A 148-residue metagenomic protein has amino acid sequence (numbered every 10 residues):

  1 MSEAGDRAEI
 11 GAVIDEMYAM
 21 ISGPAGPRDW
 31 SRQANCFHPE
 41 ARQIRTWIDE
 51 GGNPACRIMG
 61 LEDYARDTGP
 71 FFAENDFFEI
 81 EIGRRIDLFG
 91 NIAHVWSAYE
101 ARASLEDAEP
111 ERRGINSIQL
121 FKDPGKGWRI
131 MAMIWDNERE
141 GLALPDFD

Functional and structural regions predicted by a protein language model:
M1-P39, D148: Short, low-complexity N-terminal intrinsically disordered segments enriched in polar/charged residues
I21, F37, Y99-A101, I134-N137: Short beta-strand segments enriched in hydrophobic/aromatic residues within well-folded beta-rich domains
F37-T46, E50: Early exported N-terminus immediately downstream of N-terminal targeting peptides
R42-Q43, A55-E106: Surface-exposed, charged secondary-structure patches
G51-N53, A103-L105, N137-L142: A short local loop/turn or secondary-structure capping micro-motif enriched for an aromatic residue
Y64-R66, R112, P145: Non-catalytic cap/lid and distal C-terminal segments of serine-dependent acyl enzymes
H94, R113-L144: Short beta-strand edge/turn micro-motifs at domain boundaries
A108-P110: Short consensus segments that form the blades of beta-propeller domains, in both extracellular/periplasmic
